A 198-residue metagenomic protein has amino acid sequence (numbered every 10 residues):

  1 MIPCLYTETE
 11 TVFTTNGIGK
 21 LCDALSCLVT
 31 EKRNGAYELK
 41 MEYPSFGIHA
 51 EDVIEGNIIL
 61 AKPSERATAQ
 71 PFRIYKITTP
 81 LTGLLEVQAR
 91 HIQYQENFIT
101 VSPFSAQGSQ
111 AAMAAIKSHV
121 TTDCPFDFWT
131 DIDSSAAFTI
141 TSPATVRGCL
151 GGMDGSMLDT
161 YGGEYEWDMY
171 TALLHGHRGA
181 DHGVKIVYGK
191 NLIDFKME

Functional and structural regions predicted by a protein language model:
M1-D52, R90-Y94: Juxtamembrane "anchor/assembly" segments of surface/extracellular structural proteins
I2-E10, P44-T79, Q107-T122, G155 (+1 more regions): Short, acidic/charged, Gly/Pro-enriched secondary-structure junctions
T11-T14, G47-E51, R66-Q70, Y94-F98 (+2 more regions): Short, surface-exposed beta-strand/loop "edge" segments at domain boundaries and coil↔beta transitions
G19, Y75-P80, K190-I193: A short, sequence-level motif marking secondary-structure junctions
S26, P71-R73, E86: Well-ordered beta-strand positions in beta-sheet-rich domains
C27-K32, I74-T79, E164-E166: Short, exposed beta-strand/loop patches in secreted or surface proteins that constitute
Y37, Q70, G83-L85, Y170: Envelope-exposed proteins and targeting segments
L84, R90-E198: Charged- and aromatic-enriched interaction segments used to assemble and dock large macromolecular complexes
